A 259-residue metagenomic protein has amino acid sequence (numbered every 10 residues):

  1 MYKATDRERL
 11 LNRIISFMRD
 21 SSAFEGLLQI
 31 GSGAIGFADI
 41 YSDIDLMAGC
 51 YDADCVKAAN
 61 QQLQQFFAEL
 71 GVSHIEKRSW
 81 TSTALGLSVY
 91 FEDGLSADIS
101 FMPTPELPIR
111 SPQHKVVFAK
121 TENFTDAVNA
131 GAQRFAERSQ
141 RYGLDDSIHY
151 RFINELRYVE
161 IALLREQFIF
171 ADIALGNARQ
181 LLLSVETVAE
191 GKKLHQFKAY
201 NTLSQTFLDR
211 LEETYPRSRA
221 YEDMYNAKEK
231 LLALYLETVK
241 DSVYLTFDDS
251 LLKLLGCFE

Functional and structural regions predicted by a protein language model:
M1-S22, G33-I35, A48-I99: Metal-dependent nucleotidyltransferase catalytic core
G26-Q29: Hydrophobic/anchoring residues in structured secondary elements
I35-Y41: Short glycine-biased active-site loop of nucleotidyltransferases that positions the nucleotide triphosphate and helps
Y90-A127: Acidic, glycine- and histidine-enriched catalytic cores of nucleic acid- and nucleotide-handling enzymes, centered on
K115-S147: A short, charged helix-loop
F135-E259: Conserved nucleotidyltransferase catalytic core and NTase-mimicking acidic/glycine-rich helix/loop elements in nucleic
